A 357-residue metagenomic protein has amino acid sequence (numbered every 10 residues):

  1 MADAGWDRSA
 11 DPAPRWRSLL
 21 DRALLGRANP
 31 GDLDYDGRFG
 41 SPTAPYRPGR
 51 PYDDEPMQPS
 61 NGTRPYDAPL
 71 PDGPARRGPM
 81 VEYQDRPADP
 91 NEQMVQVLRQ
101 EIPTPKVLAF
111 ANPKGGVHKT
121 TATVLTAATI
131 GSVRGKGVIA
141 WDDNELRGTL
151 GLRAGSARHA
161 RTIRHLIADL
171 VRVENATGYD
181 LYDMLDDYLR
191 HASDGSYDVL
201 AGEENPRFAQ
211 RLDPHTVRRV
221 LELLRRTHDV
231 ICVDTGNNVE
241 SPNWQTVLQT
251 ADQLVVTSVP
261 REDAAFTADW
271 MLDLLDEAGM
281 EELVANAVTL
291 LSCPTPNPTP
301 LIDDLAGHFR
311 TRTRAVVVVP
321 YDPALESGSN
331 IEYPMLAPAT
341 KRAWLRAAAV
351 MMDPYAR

Functional and structural regions predicted by a protein language model:
M1-V107, N175, G279, A287 (+1 more regions): Acidic-aromatic/histidine active-site loop/patch
A109-Y179: Walker A/P-loop NTP-binding active-site region of P-loop NTPases, recognizing the glycine-rich GxxxxGKT/S
N144-R147, E204-P206, N237, R261-E262 (+2 more regions): Conserved nucleotide-binding/hydrolysis micro-motifs of P-loop NTPases
G155-H159, L274-L275, A306, P334-L336: Short, hinge-like loop/turn segments at secondary-structure boundaries
L181-S193, A201-T235: Cytosolic-facing regulatory segments adjacent to core modules
V220, V230, T235-T313: Conserved catalytic-core segment of NTP-binding enzymes
S292-P338, W344: Beta-strand-loop-alpha "switch" segments that mediate conformational coupling across diverse proteins
P323, L345-R357: Extended, charge-rich low-complexity interaction segments
